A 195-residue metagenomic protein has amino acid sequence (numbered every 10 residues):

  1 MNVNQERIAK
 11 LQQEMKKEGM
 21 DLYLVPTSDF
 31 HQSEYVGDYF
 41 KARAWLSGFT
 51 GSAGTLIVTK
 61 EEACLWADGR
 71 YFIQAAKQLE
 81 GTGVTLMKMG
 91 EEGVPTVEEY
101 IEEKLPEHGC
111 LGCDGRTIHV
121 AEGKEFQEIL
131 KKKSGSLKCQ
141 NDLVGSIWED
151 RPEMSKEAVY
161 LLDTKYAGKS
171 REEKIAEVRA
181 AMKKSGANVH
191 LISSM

Functional and structural regions predicted by a protein language model:
M1-M195: Terminal domain-start leader segments
